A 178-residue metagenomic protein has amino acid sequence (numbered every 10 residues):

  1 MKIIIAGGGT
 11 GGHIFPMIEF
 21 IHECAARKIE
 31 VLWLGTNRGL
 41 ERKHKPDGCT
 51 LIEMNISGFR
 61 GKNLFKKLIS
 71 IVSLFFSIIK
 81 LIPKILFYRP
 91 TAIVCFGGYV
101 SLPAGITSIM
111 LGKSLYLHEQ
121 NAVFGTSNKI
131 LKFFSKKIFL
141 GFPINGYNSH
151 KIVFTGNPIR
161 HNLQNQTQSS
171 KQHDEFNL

Functional and structural regions predicted by a protein language model:
M1-T10, M17: Nucleotide-activated donor-dependent transferases that construct or modify glycoconjugates
K2, E30, I109-S169, H173: Active-site-proximal region of nucleotide-activated glycan assembly enzymes, centered on histidine/acidic-rich loops
I5-G8, A25-S73: Conserved nucleotide-sugar phosphate-binding/catalytic loop shared by glycosyltransferases and other
G9-G11, F15, G98-V100, A122-V123: Residue-level detector of alpha-helix initiation sites
H13-C24: Short amphipathic alpha-helix
G39-K43, P90-L111: An aromatic- and histidine-rich active-site surface loop
N63-A92, M110: An amphipathic, basic-hydrophobic alpha-helix
D174-L178: Conserved donor-binding/catalytic core segment of Leloir-type glycosyltransferases
